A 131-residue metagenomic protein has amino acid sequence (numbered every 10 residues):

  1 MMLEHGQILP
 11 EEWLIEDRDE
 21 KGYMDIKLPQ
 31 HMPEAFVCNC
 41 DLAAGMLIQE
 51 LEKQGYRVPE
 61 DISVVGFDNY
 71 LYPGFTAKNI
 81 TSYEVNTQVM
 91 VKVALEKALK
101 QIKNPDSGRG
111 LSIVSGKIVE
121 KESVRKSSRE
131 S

Functional and structural regions predicted by a protein language model:
M1-S131: Bacterial carbohydrate/catabolite-sensing allosteric modules
